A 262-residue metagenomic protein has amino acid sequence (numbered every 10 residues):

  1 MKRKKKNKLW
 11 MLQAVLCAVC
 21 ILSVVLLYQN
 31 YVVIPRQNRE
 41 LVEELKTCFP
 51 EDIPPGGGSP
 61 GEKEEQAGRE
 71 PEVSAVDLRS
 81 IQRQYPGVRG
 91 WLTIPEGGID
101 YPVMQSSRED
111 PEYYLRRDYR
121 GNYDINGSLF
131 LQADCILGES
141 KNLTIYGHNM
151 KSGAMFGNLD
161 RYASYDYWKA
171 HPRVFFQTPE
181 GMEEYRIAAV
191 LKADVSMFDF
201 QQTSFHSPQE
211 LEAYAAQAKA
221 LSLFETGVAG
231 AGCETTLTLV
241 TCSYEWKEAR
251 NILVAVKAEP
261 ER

Functional and structural regions predicted by a protein language model:
K2-V19: N-terminal Sec-pathway targeting helices
C20-R262: Solvent-exposed, non-transmembrane regions of membrane-associated and secreted proteins
